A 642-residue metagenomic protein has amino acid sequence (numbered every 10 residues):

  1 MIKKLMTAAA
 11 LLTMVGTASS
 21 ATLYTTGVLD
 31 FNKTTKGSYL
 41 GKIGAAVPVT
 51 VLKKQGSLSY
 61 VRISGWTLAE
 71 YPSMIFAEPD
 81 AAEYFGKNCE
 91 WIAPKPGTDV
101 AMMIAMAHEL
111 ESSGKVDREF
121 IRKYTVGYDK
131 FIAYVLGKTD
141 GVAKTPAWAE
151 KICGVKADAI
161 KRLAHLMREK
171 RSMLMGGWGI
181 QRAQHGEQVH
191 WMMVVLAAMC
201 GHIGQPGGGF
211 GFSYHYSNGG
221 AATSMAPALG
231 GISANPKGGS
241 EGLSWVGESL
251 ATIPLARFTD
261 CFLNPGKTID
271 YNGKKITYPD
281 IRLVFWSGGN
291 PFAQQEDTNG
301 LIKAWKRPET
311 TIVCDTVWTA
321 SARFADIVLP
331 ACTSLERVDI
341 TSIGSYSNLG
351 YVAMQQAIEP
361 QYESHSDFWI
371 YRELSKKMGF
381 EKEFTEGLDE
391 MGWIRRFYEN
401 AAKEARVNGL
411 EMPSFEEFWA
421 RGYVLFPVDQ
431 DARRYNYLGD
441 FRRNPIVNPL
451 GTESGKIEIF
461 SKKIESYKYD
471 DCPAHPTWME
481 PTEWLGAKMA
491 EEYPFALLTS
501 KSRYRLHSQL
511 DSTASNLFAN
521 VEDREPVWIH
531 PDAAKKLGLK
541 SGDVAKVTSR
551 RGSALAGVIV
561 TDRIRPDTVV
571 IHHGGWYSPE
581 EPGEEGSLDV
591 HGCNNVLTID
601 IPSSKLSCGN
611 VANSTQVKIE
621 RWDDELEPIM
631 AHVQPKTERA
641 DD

Functional and structural regions predicted by a protein language model:
M1-K4: Positively charged n-region of N-terminal signal peptides that target proteins for export
V15-A18: N-terminal signal peptide c-region/cleavage motif recognized by signal peptidases
T22-G27, K33, T50, Q55 (+1 more regions): Boundary regions of SH3-family modules and the immediately adjacent low-complexity/disordered segments in eukaryotic
K33-A45: SH3/SH3-like (including bacterial SH3b) beta-barrel domains that bind proline-rich motifs or cell-wall ligands
D80-E169: Long, well-ordered, tryptophan-enriched scaffold segments
D80-E83, T319-M354: Flexible glycine/proline-rich, aromatic-decorated loop/lid segments
V100-I104, A197-R323, T333-I340, R421-L537: Extended redox/cofactor-interaction regions of prokaryotic respiratory oxidoreductases
Q361, D367-R421, S508, A514-W528 (+1 more regions): Long, contiguous, secondary-structure-rich segments that constitute the structural scaffold of globular domains
